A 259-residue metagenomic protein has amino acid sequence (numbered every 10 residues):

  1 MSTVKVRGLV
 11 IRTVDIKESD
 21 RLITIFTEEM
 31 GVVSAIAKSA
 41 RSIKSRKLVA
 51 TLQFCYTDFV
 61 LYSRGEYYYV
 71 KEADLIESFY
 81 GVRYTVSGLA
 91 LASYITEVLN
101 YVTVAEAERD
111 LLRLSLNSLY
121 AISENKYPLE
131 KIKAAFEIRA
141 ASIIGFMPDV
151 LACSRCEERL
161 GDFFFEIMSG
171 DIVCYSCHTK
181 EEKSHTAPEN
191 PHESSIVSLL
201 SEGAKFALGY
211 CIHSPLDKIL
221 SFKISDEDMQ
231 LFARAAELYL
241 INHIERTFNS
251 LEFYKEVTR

Functional and structural regions predicted by a protein language model:
M1-R21, F26-R259: Non-catalytic alpha-helical scaffolds and adjoining flexible linkers that form interface surfaces for assembly
